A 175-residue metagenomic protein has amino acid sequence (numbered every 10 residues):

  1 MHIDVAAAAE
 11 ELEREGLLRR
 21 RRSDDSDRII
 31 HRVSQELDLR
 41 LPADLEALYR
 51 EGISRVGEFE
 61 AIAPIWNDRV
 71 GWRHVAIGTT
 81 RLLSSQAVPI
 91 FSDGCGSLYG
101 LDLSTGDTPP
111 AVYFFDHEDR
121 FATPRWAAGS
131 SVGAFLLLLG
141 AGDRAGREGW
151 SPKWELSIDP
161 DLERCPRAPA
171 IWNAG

Functional and structural regions predicted by a protein language model:
M1, V5, F121, R125-A128 (+1 more regions): Intrinsic-disorder-associated interaction segments
M1-G100, S104-G106, R164-G175: A surface-exposed partner-binding patch
D93, D102, D116, D143 (+1 more regions): Acidic side chains
T105-P110, F121: A short alpha->loop->secondary-structure connector
Y113-G146: Compact, glycine/acidic-enriched structural inserts
D143-G175: Acidic, proline/glycine-rich low-complexity IDRs
